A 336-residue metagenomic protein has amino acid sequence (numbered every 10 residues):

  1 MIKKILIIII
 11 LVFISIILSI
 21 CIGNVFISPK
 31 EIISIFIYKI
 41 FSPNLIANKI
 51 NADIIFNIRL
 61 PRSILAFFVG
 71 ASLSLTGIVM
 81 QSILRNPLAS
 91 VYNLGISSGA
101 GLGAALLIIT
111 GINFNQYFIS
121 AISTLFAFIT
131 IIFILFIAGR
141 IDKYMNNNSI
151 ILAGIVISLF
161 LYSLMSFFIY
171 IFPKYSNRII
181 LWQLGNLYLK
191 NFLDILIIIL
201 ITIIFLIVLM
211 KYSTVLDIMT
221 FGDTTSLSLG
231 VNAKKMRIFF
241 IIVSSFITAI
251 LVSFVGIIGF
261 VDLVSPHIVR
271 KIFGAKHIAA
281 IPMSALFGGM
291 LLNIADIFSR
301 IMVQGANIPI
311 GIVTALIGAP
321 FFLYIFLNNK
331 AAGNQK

Functional and structural regions predicted by a protein language model:
M1-K336: Alpha-helical transmembrane segments in inner-membrane proteins
